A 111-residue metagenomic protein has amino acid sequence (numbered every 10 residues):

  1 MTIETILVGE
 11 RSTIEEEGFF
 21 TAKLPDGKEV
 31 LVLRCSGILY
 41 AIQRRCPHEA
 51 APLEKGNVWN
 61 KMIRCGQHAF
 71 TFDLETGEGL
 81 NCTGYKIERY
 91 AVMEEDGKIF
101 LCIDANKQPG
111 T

Functional and structural regions predicted by a protein language model:
M1-N60, Y90-T111: N-terminal pre-ligand scaffold of iron-sulfur
C46, C65-H68: Short cysteine clusters
N57-N60, L80-K86: Short linker/helix segments within small regulatory modules
G66-Q67, Y85-I87: Short secondary-structure transition/capping segments
T71-F72: Short Cys/His-rich micro-motifs in 6-15 aa windows
